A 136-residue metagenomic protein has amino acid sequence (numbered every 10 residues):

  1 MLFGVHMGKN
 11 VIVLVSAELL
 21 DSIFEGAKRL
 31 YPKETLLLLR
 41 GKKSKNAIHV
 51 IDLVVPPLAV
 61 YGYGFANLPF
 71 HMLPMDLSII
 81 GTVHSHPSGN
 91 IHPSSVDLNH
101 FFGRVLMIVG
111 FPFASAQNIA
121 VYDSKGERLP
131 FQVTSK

Functional and structural regions predicted by a protein language model:
M1-I79, P87-K136: Conserved beta-strand-loop surface patch within small alpha/beta domains used for substrate/adaptor or ligand engagement
T82: Conserved, mostly hydrophobic/aromatic
